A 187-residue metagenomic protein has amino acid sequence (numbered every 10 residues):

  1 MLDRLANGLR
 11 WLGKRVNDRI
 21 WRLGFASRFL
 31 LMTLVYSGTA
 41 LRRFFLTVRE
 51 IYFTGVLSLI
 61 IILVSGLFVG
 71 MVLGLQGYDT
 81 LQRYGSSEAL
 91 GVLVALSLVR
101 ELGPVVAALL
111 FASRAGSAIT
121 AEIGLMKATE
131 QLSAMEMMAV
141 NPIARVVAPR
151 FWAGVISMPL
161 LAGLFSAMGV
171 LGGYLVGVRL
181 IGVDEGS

Functional and structural regions predicted by a protein language model:
M1-L46: Short, membrane-interfacial amphipathic segments enriched in basic
T39-V64: Membrane-interface helix starts
E50, N141-A162: Start (N-cap) of specific transmembrane helices in multi-pass transporter permeases
I61, S65, S87-I119, G154-M158: Loop-to-helix entry region at the N-terminal start of transmembrane alpha-helices in multi-pass membrane transporters
I61-Q76: Hydrophobic alpha-helical transmembrane segments of multi-pass membrane transport/permease proteins
V69, L73, P104, S157 (+2 more regions): Alpha-helical transmembrane segments of multipass membrane proteins
Q76-V99, A167-S187: Membrane-interfacial helix-loop-helix connectors in multipass membrane proteins
I123-A148: Short cytoplasmic-facing helical segments at TM-TM junctions of multi-pass membrane proteins
